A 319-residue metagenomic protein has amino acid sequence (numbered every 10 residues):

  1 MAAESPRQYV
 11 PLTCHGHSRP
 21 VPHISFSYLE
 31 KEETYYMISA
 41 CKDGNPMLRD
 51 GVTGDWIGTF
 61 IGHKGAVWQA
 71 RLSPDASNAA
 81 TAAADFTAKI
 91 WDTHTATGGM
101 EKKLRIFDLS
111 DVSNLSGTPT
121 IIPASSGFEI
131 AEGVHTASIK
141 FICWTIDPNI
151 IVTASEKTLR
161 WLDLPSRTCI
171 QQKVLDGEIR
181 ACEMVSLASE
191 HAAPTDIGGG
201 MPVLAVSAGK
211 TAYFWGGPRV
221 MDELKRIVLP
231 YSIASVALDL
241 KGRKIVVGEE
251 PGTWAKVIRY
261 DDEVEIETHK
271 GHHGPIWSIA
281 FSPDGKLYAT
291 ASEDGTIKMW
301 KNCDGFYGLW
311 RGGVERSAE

Functional and structural regions predicted by a protein language model:
M1-R19, T53, A124-G127: A short helix->beta-strand "capping" segment at the edge of beta-propeller domains
A2-A3, S232, E265-P275, S282-L287 (+1 more regions): Terminal intrinsically disordered, low-complexity extensions flanking WD-repeat/beta-propeller proteins
C14-V21, I61-V67, I122-S126, E132-I139 (+4 more regions): WD40/WD-repeat beta-propeller blade N-cap
S25-T34, A70-A76, I142-P148, E183-M201 (+3 more regions): Loop/turn segments within WD40 beta-propeller blades
M37, A79, T95, I151 (+3 more regions): Hydrophobic beta-strand positions that form the internal "hydrophobic ladder" of WD40/Gbeta-like beta-propeller blades
A40-D43, T81-D85, T97-E101, A154-E156 (+3 more regions): Conserved strand-to-loop turn within each blade of WD40 beta-propeller repeats
P46-R49, A88-D92, L104-D108, L159-D163 (+3 more regions): WD40-repeat beta-propellers
